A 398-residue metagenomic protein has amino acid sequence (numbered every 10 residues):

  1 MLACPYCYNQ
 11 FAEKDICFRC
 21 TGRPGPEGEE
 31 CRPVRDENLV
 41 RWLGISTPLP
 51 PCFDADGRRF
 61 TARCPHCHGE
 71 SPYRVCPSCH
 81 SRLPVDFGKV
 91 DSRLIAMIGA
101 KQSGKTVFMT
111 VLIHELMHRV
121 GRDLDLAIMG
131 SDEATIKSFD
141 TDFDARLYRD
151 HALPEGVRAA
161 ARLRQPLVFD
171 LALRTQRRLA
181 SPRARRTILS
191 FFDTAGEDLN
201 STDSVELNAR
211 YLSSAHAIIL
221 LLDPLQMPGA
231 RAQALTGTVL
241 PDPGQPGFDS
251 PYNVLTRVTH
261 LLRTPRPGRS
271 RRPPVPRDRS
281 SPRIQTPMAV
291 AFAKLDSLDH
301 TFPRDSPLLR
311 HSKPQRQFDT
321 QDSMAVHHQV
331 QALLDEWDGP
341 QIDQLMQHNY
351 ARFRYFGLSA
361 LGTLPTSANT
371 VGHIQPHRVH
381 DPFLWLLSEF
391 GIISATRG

Functional and structural regions predicted by a protein language model:
M1-V90: Long, basic/Gly/Ser/Thr-rich N-terminal segments that mediate initial subcellular attachment or targeting
G57, P166-I218, L225-Q233, S270-P276 (+2 more regions): Switch II of P-loop NTPase G domains
P84-G88, M117-G156: Flexible phosphate/Mg2+-sensing switch loops adjacent to catalytic phosphate-binding sites
I95-M97: Hydrophobic anchor at the beta1->P-loop junction of P-loop NTPases
Q102: Walker A (P-loop) phosphate-binding loop of P-loop NTPases
K105: Conserved lysine of the Walker
F108-H118: A conserved segment at the C-terminal end of the G1
R210, S214-G398: Conserved GTP-binding G-domain of TRAFAC-class P-loop NTPases and closely related GTPase folds
